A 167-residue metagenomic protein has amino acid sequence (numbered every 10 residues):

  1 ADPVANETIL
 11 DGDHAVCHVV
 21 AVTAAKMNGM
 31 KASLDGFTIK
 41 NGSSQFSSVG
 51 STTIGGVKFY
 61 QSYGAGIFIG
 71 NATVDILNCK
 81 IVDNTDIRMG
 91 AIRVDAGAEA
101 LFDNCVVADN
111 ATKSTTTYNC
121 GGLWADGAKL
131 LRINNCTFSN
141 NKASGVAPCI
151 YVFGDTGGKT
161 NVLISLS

Functional and structural regions predicted by a protein language model:
A1-D35, K40-A72, R93-G97, A125-A128 (+1 more regions): Extracellular beta-strand-rich solenoid/capping regions of secreted or surface-exposed proteins that bind or remodel
N6, M30, R88, N119 (+2 more regions): Residue-level signal for beta-strand positions within conserved beta-sheet cores that form or flank
M30-N41, T73-T85, E99-K113, K129-K142 (+1 more regions): Right-handed parallel beta-helix
F46-V49, T115, V146: Short, hydrophobic secondary-structure boundary micro-motifs
